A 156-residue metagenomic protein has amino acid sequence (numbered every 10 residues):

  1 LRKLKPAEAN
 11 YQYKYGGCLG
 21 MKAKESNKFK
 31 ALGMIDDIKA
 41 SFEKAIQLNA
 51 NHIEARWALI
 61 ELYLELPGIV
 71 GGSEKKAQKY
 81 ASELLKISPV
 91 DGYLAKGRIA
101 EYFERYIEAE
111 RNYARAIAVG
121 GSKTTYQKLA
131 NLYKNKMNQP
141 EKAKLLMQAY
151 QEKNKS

Functional and structural regions predicted by a protein language model:
L1-M34: Mid-chain, structured segments of secreted extracytoplasmic proteins
L4, L48, L84-I87, A118-V119 (+1 more regions): Structural marker of alpha-solenoid helical repeat scaffolds
E8, H52, P89-D91, S122-K123: Residue-level recognition of tetratricopeptide repeat
Y11, A55, G92-L94, T125-Y126: TPR alpha-solenoid repeat register
G17, K24, E61, E65 (+2 more regions): Residue-level recognition of tetratricopeptide repeat
M21, E65-L66, Y102-F103, N135-K136: Register position in tetratricopeptide repeats
S26-E43, I69-S82, F103-A114, N138-M147: Structural signature of tandem alpha-helical TPR/SEL1-like repeats, specifically the intra-repeat loop/turn
